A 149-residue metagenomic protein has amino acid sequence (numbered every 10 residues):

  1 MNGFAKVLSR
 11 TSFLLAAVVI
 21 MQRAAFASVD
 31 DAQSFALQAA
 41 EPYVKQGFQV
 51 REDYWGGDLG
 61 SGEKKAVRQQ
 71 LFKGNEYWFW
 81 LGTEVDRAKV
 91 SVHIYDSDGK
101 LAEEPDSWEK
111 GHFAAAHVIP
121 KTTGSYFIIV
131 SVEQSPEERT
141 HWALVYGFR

Functional and structural regions predicted by a protein language model:
N2-F13: Bacterial N-terminal signal peptides that target proteins for export
T11-R23: Bacterial N-terminal signal peptides
S28-V44, F48, I94, S125-R149: C-terminal edge strands of extracellular/lumenal beta-sandwich accessory domains
D53-E63, W108: Extracellular beta-rich ligand/substrate-recognition surface
L59-S61, A66-N75, V118-T123: Extracellular and analogous surface-interaction loops
A66-E84, F127-V130: Hydrophobic beta-strand segments within beta-rich accessory/binding domains
T83-V90, S135-E137: Extended, low-complexity, turn-rich repeat/linker tracts enriched in Gly/Pro/Ser/Thr and Asp/Glu that occur
D86-L101: Short, surface-exposed beta-strand/strand-loop-strand elements in extracellular ectodomains
